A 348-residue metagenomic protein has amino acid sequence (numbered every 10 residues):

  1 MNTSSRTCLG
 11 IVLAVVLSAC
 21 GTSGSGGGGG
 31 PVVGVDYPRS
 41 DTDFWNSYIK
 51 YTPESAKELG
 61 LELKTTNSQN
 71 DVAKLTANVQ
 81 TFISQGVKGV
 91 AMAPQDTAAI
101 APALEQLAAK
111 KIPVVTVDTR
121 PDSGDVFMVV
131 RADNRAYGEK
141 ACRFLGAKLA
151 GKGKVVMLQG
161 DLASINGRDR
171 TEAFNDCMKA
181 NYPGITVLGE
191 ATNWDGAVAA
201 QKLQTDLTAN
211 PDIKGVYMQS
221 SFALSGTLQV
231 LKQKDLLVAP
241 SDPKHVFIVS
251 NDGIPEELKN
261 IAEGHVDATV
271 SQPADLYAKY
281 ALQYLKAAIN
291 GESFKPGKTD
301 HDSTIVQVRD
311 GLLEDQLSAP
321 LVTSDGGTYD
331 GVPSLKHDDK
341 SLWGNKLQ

Functional and structural regions predicted by a protein language model:
M1-L9: Bacterial N-terminal signal peptides that target proteins for export
V16-A19: C-terminal motif of bacterial Sec signal peptides marking the signal peptidase cleavage site
G21-G24: Bacterial signal peptide processing site
D36-I49, K64-K74, Q95-D96, T119 (+6 more regions): Hinge/beta->alpha junction and helix N-cap segments in small-molecule ligand-binding domains
A73-V87, A197-D212: Short, well-structured alpha-helical segments in soluble
A98-A136, F144, K154, I254-N260 (+1 more regions): Flexible loop/hinge segments that line or gate small-molecule binding clefts
N166, C177, N181, Y280-Q348: Hinge/cleft segment of the Venus flytrap/periplasmic-binding protein
Q219-L231, I261-A262, A268, Q272-S293: Extracellular/periplasmic ligand-binding modules, especially the Venus flytrap/periplasmic-binding
